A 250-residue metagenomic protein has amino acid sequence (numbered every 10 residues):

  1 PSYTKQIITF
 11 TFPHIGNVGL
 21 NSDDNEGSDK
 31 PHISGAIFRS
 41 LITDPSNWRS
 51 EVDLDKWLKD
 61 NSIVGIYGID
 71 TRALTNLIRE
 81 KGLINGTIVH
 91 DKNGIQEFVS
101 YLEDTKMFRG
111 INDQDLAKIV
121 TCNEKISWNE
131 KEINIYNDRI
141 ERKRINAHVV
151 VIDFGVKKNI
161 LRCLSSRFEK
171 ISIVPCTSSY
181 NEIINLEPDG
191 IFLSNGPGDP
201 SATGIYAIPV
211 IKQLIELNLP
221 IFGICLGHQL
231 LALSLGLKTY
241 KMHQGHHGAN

Functional and structural regions predicted by a protein language model:
P1-L186, G198: RNA-binding accessory domains that recognize and position tRNA/RNA substrates
G190, N195-N250: Cysteine-nucleophile active-site neighborhood
